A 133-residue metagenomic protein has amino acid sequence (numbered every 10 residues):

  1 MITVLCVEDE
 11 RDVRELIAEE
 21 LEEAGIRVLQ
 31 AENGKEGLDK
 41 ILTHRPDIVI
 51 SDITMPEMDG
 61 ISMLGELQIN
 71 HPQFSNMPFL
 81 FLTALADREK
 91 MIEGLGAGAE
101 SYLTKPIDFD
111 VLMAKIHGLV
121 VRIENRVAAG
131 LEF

Functional and structural regions predicted by a protein language model:
E15-E23: Charged docking surfaces used in two-component/phosphorelay signaling
G25-E32, K40: Short hydrophobic/Thr-rich beta-strand motif most characteristic of the beta2 strand and flanking loop of CheY-like
N33-E36, D59-G65: Acidic catalytic/metal-coordinating carboxylates
H44-I50: Active-site beta3 strand of CheY-like receiver
M55: Receiver (REC) domain active-site loop signature in two-component systems and cognate sites in sensor histidine kinases
S62, S75, A86-L103, G118: Alpha4 helix (beta4-alpha4-beta5 surface) of REC/receiver domains from two-component response regulators
I107-G118, A128: C-terminal output helix
